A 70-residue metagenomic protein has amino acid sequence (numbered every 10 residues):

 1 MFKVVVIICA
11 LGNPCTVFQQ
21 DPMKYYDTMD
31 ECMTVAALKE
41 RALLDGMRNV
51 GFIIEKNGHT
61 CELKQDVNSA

Functional and structural regions predicted by a protein language model:
M1-V5, V67-A70: Classical cleavable N-terminal Sec signal peptides
F2-P14: Hydrophobic alpha-helical targeting segments used for export or membrane insertion
V4-V5, E31-V35: N-terminal start-of-chain detector that recognizes signal peptides and the immediate post-cleavage beginning
T16-E31: A short, exposed loop/beta-hairpin motif centered on an aromatic-Gly-Thr core
M33, L38-A70: Short, mixed-charge low-complexity intrinsically disordered segments
